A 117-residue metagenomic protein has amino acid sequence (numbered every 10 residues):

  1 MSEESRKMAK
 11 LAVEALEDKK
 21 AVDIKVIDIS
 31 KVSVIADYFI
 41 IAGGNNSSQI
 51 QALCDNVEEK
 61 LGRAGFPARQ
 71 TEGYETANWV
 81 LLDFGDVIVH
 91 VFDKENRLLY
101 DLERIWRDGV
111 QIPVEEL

Functional and structural regions predicted by a protein language model:
M1-I35, S47-V80, F92-N96, I105-L117: Polybasic/polar functional segments that serve as interface/processing modules
D37-F39: Catalytic metal-binding acidic patch
I41-G44: Short hydrophobic/aromatic beta-strand micro-patches that form the beta-sheet surface supporting nucleotide- or nucleic
L82-F84: Active-site beta-strand termini and strand-to-loop segments that position acidic
L98-Y100: Switch/connector loops and helix/strand junctions flanking conserved nucleotide-binding motifs in nucleotide-processing
